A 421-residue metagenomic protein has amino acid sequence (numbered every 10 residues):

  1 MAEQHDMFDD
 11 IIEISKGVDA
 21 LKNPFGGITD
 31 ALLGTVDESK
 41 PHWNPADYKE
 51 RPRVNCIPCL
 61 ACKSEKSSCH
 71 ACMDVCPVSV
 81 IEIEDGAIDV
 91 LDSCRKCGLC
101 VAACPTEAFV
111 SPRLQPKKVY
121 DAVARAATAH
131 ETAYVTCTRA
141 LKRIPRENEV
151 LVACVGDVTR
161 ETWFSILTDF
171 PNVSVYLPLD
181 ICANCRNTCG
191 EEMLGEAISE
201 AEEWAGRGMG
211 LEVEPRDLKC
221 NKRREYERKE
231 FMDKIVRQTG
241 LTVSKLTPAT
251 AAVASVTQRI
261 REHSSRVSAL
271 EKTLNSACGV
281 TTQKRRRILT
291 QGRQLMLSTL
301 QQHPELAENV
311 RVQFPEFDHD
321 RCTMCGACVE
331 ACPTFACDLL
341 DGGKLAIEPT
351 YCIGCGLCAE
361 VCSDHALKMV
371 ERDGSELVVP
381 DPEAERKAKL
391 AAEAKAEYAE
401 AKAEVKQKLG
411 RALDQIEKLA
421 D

Functional and structural regions predicted by a protein language model:
M1-A2, N172, P178-Y226, Q407 (+1 more regions): N-terminal secretory signal peptides
M1-V75, H130-T138, L218-E225, D233-T323 (+1 more regions): Ferredoxin-type iron-sulfur electron-transfer modules and their immediate structural context
C56, D92, P349-T350: Short, well-ordered coil/turn residues that connect adjacent beta-strands
S67-D89, R95, L99-K117, A327-K344 (+1 more regions): Iron-sulfur cluster-binding cysteine motifs and their immediate structural context in ferredoxin-like electron-transfer
T106-E107, V123-W163: Extended interfacial segments that mediate partner engagement and assembly in macromolecular machines
Q115-A126, D373-E385: Polybasic, low-complexity binding patches
I166-L167: Intrinsically disordered, low-complexity segments enriched in serine and arginine
Q301-L306, V310-E371, P382-A396: C-terminal, charge/polar-rich interaction regions
